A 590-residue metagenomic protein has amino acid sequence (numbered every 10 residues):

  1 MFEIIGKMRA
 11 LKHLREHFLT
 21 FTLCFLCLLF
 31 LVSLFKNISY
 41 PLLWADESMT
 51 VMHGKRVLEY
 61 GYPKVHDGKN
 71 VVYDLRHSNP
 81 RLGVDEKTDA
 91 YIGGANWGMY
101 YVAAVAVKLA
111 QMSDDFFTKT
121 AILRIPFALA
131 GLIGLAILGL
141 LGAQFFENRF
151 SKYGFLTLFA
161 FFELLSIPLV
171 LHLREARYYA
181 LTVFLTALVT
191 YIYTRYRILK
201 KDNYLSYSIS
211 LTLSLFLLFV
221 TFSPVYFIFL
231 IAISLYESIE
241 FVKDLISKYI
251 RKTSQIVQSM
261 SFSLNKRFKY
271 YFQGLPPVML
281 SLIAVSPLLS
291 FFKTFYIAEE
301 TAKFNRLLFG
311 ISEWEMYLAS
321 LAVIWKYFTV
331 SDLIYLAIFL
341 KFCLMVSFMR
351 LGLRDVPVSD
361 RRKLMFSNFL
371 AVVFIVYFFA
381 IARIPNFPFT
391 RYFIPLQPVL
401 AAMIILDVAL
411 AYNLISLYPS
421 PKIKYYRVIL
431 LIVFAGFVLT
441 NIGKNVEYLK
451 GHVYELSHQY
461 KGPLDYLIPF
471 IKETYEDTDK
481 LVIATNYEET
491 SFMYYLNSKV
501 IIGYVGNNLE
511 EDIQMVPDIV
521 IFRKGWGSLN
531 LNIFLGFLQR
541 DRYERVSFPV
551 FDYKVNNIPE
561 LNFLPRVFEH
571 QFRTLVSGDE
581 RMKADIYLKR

Functional and structural regions predicted by a protein language model:
L11-L19, A143-G154, K201-L205, D244-L275 (+3 more regions): Membrane-interface helix-loop-helix junctions at transmembrane boundaries of multi-pass membrane enzymes, predominantly
T20-C27, G154, I209, L213 (+3 more regions): Signature aromatic-anchored transmembrane alpha helix within multi-pass, membrane-resident enzymes that catalyze glycan
C24, L28, I122-R149, L188: Transmembrane-helix motifs of polytopic, lipid-linked glycan transferases
C24-C27, A160, S210-L215, Q273-L282 (+5 more regions): Transmembrane alpha-helix segments characteristic of polytopic inner-membrane glycan-assembly/cell-envelope
D74, N386-T390, I429-T474, N486-K499 (+1 more regions): Membrane-proximal, lumen/periplasm-facing interface regions of secretory-pathway glyco- and lipid-modifying enzymes
H172, A180-V183, F227, I338 (+3 more regions): Hydrophobic/aromatic-rich transmembrane helices and adjacent perimembrane loops
S214-T221, Y226-T253, S259-D360, A382-R383: Transmembrane-lumen/periplasm boundary regions of multi-pass, lipid-linked membrane glycan transferases
D407, P517-R590: Aromatic/acidic, Gly/Pro-rich catalytic loop(s) in extracytoplasmic/lumenal soluble domains of multi-pass membrane
